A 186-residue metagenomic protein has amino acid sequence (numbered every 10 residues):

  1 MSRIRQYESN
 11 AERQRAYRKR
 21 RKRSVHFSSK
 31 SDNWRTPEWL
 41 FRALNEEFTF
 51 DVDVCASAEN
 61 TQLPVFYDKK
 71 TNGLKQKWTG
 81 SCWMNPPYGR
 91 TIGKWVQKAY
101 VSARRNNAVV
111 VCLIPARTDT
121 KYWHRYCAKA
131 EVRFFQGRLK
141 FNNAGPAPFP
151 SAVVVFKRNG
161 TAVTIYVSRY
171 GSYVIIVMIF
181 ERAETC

Functional and structural regions predicted by a protein language model:
M1-K22: BZIP DNA-binding basic region
K19-C186: Class I S-adenosyl-L-methionine-dependent methyltransferase catalytic core
